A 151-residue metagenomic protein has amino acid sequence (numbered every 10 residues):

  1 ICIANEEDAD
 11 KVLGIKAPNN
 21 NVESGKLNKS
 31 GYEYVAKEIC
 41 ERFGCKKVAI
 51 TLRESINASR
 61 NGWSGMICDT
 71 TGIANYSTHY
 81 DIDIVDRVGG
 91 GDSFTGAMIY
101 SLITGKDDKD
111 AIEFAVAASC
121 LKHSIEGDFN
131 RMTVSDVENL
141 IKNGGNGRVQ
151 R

Functional and structural regions predicted by a protein language model:
I1-N5: A short beta-strand/loop micro-motif in the catalytic core of glycosyltransferases that engages the nucleotide-sugar
E6-E7, D92: Alpha-helix N-cap/helix-start capping motif
A9-D10, V137: A generic structural signal for short hydrophobic patches within well-formed alpha-helices
I15-R151: Conserved phosphate-binding/catalytic region of the ribokinase-like
